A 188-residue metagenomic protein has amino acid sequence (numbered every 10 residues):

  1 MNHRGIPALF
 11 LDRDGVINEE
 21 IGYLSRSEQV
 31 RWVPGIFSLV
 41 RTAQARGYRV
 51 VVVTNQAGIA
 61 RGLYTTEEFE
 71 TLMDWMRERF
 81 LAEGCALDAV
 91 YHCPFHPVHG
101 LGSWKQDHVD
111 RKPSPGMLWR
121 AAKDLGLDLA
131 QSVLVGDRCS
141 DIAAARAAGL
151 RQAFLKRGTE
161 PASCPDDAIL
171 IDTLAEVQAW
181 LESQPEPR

Functional and structural regions predicted by a protein language model:
N2-V51: Active-site neighborhood of HAD-like aspartate-dependent phosphohydrolases
E28-Q29, G62-E67, K105-Q106: Short, solvent-exposed loop/turn segments at secondary-structure boundaries
I36, V40-M76, E83-H99, A145: Substrate-recognition element of Asp-dependent hydrolases with the DxDx(T/V) motif
V109-C139: Conserved Lys-Pro-Asp/Glu-containing loop-to-beta segment of HAD-superfamily phosphomonoesterases, centered on
A130-I169: Acidic, Mg2+-coordinating phosphoryl-transfer loop and its flanking beta/alpha structural elements, shared across
I169-E176: Short acidic-hydrophobic, aromatic-tinged amphipathic segments that line or gate anion-handling sites
